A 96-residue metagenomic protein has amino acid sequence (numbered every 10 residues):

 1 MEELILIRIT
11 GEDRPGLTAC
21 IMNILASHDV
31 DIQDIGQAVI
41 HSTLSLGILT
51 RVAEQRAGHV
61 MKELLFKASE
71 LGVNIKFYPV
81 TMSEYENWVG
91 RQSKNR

Functional and structural regions predicted by a protein language model:
M1-R96: A conserved regulatory-domain signal marking ACT and ACT-like small-molecule sensing domains and adjacent regulatory
